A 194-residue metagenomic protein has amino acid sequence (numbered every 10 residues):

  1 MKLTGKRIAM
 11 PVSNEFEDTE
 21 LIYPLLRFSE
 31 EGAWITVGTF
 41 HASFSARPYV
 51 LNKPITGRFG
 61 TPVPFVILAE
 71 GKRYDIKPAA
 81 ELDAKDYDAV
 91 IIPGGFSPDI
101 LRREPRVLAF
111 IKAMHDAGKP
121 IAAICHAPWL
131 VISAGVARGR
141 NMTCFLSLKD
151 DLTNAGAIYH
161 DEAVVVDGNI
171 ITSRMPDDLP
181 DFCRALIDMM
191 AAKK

Functional and structural regions predicted by a protein language model:
M1-A117, I121, L130-V136, N141 (+1 more regions): Extended, subdomain-level signal for the structured scaffold at the beginning of enzyme domains
C125: Catalytic nucleophile serine of serine hydrolases, specifically the conserved "nucleophile elbow" pentapeptide
